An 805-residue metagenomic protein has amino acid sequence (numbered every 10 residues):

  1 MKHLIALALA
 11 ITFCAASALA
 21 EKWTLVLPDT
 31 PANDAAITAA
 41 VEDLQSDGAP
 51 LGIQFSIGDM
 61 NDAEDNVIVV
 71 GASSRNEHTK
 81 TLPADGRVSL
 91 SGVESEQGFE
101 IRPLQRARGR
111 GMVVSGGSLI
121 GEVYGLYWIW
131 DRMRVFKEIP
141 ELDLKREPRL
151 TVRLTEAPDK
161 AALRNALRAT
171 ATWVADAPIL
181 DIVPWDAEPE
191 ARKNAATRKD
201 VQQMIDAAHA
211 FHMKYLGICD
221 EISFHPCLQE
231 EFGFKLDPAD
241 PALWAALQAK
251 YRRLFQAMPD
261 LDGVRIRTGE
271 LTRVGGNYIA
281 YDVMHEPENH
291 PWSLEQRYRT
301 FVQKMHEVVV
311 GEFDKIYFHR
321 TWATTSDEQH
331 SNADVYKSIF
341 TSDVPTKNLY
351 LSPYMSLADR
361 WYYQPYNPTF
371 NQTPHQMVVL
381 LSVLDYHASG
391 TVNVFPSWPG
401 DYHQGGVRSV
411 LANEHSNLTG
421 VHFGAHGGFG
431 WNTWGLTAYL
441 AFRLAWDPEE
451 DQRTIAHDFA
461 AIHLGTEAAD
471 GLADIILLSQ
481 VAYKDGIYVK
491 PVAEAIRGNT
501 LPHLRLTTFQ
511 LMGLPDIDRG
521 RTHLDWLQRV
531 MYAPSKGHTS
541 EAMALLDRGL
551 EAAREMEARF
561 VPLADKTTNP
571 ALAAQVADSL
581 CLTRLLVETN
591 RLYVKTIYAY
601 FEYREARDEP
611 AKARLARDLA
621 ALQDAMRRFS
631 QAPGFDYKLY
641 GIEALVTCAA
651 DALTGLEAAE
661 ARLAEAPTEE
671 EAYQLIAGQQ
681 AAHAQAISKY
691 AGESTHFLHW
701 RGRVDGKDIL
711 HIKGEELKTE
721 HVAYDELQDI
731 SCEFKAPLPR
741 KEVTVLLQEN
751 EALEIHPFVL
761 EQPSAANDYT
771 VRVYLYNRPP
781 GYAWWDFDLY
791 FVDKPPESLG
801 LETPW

Functional and structural regions predicted by a protein language model:
L4-C14: Sec-dependent N-terminal signal peptides
A10, A18-Q105, I139-D143: Acidic, contiguous N-terminal accessory segments
K22-T24, T30, A40, L90-G269 (+5 more regions): Feature activates predominantly on carbohydrate-active enzymes
A245-Y350: Active-site neighborhood of glycoside hydrolase catalytic domains
A323-Q376, F429-T437, L501: Substrate-binding cleft/loops of secretory-pathway carbohydrate-active enzymes
N371-P374, S397-V421: Catalytic-core region of carbohydrate-active enzymes that cleave or remodel glycosidic bonds
H422-E669: C-terminal non-catalytic alpha-helical accessory regions
T695-W805: Extracellular attachment/recognition segments
